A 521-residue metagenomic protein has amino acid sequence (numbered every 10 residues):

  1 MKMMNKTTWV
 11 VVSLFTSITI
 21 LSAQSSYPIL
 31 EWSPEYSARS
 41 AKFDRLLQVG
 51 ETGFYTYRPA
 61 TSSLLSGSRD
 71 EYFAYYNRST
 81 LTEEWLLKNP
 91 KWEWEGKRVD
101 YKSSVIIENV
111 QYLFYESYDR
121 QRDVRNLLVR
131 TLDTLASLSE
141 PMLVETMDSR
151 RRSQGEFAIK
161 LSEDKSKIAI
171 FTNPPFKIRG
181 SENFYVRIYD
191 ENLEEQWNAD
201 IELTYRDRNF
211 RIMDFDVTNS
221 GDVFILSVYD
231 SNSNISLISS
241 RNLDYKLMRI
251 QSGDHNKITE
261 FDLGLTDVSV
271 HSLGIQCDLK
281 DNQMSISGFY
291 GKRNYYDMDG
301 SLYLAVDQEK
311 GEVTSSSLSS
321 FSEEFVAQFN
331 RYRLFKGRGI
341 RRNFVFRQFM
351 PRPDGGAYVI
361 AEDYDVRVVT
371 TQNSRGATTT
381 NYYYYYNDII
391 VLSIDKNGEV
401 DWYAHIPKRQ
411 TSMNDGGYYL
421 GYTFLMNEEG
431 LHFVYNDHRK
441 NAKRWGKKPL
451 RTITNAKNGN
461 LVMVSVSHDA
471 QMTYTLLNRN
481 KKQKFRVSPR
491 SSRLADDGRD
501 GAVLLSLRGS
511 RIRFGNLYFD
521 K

Functional and structural regions predicted by a protein language model:
M1-I29: Bacterial Sec-dependent N-terminal signal peptides
E35-S37, R78-R122, P141-G155, E202-S220 (+2 more regions): Blade-loop segments of beta-propeller domains
S37-E51, D100-N109, G155-S166, M213-S220 (+4 more regions): Structural signature of eukaryotic scaffold interfaces centered on beta-propeller domains
G50-S66, K102-Q121, K165-R179, D222-S236 (+4 more regions): Short beta-strand elements that form the blades of beta-propeller/WD-repeat-like and other beta-sheet-rich scaffold
D70-S79, N126-L135, N183-E194, S239-N256 (+4 more regions): Beta-propeller blade signature
K88-G96, M142-R151, D200-R208, T259-S269 (+3 more regions): Surface-exposed loop and turn segments in beta-propeller and other repeat-based domains that flank or scaffold
V217-V228, S236-A361: Long, internal scaffold/assembly segments composed of regular secondary structure
G288-F289, V345-S374, T380-Y382, Y386-D388 (+2 more regions): Loop/turn-rich, solvent-exposed surfaces of beta-rich toroidal or solenoidal domains
